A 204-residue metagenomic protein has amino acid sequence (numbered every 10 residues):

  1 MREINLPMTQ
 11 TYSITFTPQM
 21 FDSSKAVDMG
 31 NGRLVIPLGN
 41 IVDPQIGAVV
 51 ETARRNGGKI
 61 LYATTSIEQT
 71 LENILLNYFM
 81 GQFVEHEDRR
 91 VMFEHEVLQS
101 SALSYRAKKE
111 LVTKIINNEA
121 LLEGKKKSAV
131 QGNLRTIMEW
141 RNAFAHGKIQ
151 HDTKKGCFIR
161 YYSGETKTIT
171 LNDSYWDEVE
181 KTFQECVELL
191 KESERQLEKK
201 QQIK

Functional and structural regions predicted by a protein language model:
R2-K114, S128-E139, H146-T153, E185-I203: Amphipathic alpha-helical interface elements
I115-E119: Short basic alpha-helical hairpin corresponding to helix-turn-helix/winged-helix-like nucleic-acid-binding
A120-S128: Short acidic (Asp/Glu) patches
W140, C157-K204: Amphipathic, Lys/Arg-enriched alpha-helical patches that create a basic surface for binding polyanionic ligands
